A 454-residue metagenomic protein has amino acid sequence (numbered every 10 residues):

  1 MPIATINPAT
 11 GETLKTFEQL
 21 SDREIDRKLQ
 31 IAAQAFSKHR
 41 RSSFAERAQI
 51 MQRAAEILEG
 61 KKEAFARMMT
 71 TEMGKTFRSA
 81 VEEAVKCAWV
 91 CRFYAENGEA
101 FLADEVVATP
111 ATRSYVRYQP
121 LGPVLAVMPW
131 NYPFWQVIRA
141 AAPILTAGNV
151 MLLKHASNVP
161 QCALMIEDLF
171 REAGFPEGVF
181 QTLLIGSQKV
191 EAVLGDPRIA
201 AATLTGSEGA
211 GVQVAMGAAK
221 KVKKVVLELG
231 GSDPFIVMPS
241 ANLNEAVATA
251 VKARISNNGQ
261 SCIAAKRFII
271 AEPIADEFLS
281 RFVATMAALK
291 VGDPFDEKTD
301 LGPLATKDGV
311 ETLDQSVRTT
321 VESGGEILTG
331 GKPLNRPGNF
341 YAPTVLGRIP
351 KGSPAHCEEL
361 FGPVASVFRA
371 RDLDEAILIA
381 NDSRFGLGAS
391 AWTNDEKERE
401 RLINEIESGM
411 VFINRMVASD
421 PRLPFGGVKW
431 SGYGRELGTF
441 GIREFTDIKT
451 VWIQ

Functional and structural regions predicted by a protein language model:
M1-T112: N-terminal Rossmann-like NAD(P)+-binding subdomain of aldehyde/semialdehyde dehydrogenases
P8, D22-I25, F44, K62 (+5 more regions): Residues at or immediately preceding the N-termini of alpha-helices
T10-T16, I199, I236, K290 (+4 more regions): Conserved C-terminal structural/oligomerization subdomain of aldehyde/semialdehyde dehydrogenase
G11, A32, R47, M69 (+12 more regions): Residue-level signal for inorganic ion chemistry
T13-L20, A35-R41, A126, F235-V237 (+5 more regions): Short, well-ordered beta-strand elements within core beta-sheets of diverse protein domains
L14, G209-P350, I413: ALDH superfamily catalytic-core signature
F36, R40, A55-K62, A66 (+17 more regions): Structural signal for hydrophobic packing residues in well-ordered secondary-structure cores of soluble enzyme domains
A103-E245, A370: Rossmann-like NAD(P) dinucleotide-binding subdomain of oxidoreductase/dehydrogenase enzymes
